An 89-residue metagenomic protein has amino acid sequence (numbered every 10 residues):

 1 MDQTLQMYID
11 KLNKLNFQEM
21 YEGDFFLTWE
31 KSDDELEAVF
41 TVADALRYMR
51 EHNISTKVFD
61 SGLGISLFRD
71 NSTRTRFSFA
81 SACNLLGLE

Functional and structural regions predicted by a protein language model:
D2-F77, S81: Positively charged, low-complexity intrinsically disordered leader regions
S81-E89: Short helix-loop-beta junction
